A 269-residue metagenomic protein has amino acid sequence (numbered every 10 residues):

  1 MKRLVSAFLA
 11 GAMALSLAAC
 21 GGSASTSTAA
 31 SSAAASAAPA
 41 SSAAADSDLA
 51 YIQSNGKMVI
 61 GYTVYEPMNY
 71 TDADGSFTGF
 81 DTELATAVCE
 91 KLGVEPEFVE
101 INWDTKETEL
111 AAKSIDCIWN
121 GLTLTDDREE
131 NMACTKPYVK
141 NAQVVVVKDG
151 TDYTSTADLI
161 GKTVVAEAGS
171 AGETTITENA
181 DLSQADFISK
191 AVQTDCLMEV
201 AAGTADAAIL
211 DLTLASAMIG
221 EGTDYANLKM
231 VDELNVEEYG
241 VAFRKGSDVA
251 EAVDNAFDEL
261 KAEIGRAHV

Functional and structural regions predicted by a protein language model:
A18-S36: Bacterial lipoprotein signal-peptidase II cleavage site
A43-G121: Extracytoplasmic small-molecule ligand-binding "clamshell" domains of the periplasmic binding protein/Venus flytrap
Y70-D74, A85-V94, G172-A191, I219-D224: Ligand-binding cleft/hinge of the Venus flytrap
T82-K91, T163, S170, E238-R266: Extended ligand-binding regions for polar small-molecule ligands
E90-K91, V99-E100, D104-I118, N131-A133 (+2 more regions): Short helices/loops that flank or line small-molecule/ion binding pockets
L122-E130, T175-E178, E199-A202, D206-N235: A ligand-binding cleft/hinge motif common to bilobed small-molecule-binding domains
V139-V147, L212, S216, G220-D258: Periplasmic-binding protein-like
V147-V164: Flexible hinge/capping segments at coil-to-helix
